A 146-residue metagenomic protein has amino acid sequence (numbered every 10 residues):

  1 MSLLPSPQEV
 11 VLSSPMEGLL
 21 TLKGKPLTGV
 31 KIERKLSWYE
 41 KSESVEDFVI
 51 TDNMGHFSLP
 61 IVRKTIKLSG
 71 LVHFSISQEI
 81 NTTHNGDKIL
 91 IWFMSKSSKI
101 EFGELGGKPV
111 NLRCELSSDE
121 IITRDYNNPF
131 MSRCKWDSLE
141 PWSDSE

Functional and structural regions predicted by a protein language model:
M1-E9, K41, S69-E146: Feature of secretome-associated and extracellular-like proteins
M1-S2, H56-G70: Charged, amphipathic alpha-helical segments
E9-T21: A short, Gly/Thr-enriched small/hydrophobic beta-strand-prone motif that recurs across taxa
G18, V45-R63: Glycine-centered loop-to-beta-strand initiation motif
T21-T28, I50-M54, T82-D87: A short, structured loop/turn motif at beta-sheet edges
K25-S37: Short, ordered, surface-exposed loop/turn motifs in non-cytosolic proteins
R34-K35, N53-M54, K64-T65, F93-K99: A short, sequence-level motif marking secondary-structure junctions
W38-V45: Short aromatic-acidic-glycine turn motif
